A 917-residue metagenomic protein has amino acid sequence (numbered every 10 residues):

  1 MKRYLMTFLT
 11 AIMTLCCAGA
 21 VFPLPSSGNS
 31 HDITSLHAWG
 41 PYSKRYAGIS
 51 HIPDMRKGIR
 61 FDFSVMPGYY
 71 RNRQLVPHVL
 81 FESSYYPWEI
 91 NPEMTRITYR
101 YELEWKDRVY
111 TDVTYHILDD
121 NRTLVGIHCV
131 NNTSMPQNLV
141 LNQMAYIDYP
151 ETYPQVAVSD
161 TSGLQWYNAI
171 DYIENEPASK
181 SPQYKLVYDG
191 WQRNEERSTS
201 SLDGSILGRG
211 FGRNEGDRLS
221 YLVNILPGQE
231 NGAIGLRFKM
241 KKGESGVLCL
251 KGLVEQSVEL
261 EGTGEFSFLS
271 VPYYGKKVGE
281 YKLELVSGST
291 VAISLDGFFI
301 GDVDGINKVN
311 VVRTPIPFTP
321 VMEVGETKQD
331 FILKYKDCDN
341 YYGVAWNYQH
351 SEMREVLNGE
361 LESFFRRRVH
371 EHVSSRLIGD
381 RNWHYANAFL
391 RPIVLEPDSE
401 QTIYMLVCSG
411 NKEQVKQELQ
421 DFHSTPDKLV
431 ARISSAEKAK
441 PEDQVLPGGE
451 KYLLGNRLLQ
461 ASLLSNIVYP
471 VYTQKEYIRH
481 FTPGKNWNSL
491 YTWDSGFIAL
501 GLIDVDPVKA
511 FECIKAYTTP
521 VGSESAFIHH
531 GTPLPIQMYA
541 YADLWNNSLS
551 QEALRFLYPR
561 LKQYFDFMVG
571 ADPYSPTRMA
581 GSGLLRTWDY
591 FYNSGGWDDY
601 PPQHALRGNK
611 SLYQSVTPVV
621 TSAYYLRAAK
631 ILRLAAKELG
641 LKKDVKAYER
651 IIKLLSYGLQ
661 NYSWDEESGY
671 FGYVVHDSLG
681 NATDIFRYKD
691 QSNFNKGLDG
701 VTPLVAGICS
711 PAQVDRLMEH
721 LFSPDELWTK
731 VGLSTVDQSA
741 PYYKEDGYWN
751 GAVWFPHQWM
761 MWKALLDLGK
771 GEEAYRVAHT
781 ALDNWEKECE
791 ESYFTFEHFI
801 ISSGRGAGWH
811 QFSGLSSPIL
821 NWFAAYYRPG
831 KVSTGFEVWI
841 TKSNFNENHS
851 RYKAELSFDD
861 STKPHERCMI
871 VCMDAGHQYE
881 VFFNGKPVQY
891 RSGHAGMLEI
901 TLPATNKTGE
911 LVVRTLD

Functional and structural regions predicted by a protein language model:
L5, G19-P447, G808-W809, A825-D917: Terminal accessory carbohydrate-recognition/targeting modules of carbohydrate-active enzymes
T7-C16: Bacterial N-terminal signal peptides
V21-D62, N466, Q537, Y541-S548 (+5 more regions): C-terminal capping/lid segments that line or modulate ligand- or cofactor-binding pockets
H384-N387, V394-H423, E524-T532, V569-R650 (+6 more regions): The feature captures the catalytic groove of carbohydrate-active enzymes
L446-N488, V508-F527, T577-T617, Q660-A752 (+3 more regions): Extended glycan-interaction surfaces of carbohydrate-active proteins
L446-Y452, N486-N488, L502-I514, W545-K562 (+5 more regions): Structural helix-adjacent loops and short alpha-helical linkers that scaffold large soluble proteins
L458, A516, R560-Y574, I631-L634 (+2 more regions): Alpha-helical scaffold segments in carbohydrate-active enzymes
E476, N488-T519, P533-T577, K610-I631 (+1 more regions): Substrate-binding cleft of carbohydrate-active enzyme catalytic domains
